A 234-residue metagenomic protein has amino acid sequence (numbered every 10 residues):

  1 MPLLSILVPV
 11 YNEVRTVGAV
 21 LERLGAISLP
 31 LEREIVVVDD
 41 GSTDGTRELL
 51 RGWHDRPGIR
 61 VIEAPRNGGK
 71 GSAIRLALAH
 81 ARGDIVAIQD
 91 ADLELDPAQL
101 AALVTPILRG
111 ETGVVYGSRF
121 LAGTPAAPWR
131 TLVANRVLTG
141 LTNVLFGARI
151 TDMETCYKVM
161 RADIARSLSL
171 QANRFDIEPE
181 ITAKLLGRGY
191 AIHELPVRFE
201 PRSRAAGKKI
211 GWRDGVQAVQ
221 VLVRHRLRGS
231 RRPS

Functional and structural regions predicted by a protein language model:
L3-S5, E34, E180: Cell-envelope/extracellular polymer assembly enzymes that use nucleotide-activated donors
V8-E22, G41: Active-site beta-to-alpha loop of glycosyltransferases that engages the nucleotide-sugar donor
E22-E32: Short, acidic, metal-binding catalytic loop of nucleotide-sugar glycosyltransferases
R33-V36, R47-H80: Conserved donor nucleotide-binding strand/loop of the catalytic core
D39-E48, L93: A conserved acidic beta->alpha catalytic loop
A64-H80, I85, P97-F175, E200-W212 (+2 more regions): Acceptor/aglycone-binding surface of glycosyltransferases and processive sugar-polymer synthases
I164-L168, R174-A191: A short, conserved alpha-helix in the catalytic core of glycosyltransferases
